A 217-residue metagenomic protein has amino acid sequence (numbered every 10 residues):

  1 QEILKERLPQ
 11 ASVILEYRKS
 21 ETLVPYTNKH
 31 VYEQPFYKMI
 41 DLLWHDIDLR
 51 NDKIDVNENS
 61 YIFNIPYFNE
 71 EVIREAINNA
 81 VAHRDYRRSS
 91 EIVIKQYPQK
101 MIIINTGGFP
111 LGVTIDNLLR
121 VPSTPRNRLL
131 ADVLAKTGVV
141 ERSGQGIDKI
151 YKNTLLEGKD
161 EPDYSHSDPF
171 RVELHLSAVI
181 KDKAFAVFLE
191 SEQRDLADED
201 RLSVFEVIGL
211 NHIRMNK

Functional and structural regions predicted by a protein language model:
Q1-K217: C-terminal regulatory or interaction extensions
